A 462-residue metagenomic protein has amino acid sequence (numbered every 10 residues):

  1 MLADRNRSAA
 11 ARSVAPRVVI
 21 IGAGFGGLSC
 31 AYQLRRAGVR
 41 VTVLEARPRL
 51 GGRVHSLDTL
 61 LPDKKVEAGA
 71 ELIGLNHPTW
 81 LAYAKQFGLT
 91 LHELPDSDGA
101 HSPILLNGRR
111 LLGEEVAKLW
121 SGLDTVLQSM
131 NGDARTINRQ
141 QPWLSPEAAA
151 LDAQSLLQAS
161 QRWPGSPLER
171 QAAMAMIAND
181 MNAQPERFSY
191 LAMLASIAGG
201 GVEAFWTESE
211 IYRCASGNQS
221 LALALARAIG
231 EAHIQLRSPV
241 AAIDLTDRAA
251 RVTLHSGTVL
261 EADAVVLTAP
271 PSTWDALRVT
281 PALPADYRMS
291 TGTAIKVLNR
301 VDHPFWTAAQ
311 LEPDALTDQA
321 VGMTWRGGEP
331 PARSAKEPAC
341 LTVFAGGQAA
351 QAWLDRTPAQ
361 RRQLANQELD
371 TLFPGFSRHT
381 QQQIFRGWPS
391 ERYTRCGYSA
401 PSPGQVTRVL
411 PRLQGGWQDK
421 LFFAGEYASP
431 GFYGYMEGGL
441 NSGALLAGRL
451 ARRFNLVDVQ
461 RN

Functional and structural regions predicted by a protein language model:
M1-N462: FAD-dinucleotide binding site
